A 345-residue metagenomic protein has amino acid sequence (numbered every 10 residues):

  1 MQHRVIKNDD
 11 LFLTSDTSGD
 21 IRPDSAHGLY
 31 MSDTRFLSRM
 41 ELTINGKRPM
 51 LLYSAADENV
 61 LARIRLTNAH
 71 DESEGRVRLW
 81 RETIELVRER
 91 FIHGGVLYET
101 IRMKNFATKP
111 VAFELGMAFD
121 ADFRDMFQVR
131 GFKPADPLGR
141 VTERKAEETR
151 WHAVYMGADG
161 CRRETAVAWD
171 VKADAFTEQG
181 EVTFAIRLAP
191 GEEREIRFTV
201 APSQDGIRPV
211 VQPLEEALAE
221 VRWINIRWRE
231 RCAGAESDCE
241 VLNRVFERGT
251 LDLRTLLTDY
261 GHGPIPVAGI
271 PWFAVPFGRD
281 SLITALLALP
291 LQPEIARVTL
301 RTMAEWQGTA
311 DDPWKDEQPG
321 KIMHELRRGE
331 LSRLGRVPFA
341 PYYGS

Functional and structural regions predicted by a protein language model:
M1-T83, G95, T108-P110, D122-Q128 (+2 more regions): An extended acidic
S18-D20, E193, A201-S203, L289-P290: Short, glycine-/Ser/Thr-/acidic-enriched flexible segments
V77-R90, L138-V141, D174-F176, P319-S345: Aromatic/His-enriched, Gly/Pro-containing loop or helix-boundary segments that lie immediately adjacent to catalytic
E85, H93-V96, N105-P276: Acidic/polar, glycine-enriched structural segments that form the non-catalytic walls/loops of the carbohydrate-binding
Y98, P110-M117, R297-G308: Hydrophobic, aliphatic-enriched repeat segments that assemble into extended interaction scaffolds in large eukaryotic
I101: Catalytic core of tubulin tyrosine ligase-like
A274-S345: Aromatic-rich carbohydrate-recognition surfaces in CAZymes
